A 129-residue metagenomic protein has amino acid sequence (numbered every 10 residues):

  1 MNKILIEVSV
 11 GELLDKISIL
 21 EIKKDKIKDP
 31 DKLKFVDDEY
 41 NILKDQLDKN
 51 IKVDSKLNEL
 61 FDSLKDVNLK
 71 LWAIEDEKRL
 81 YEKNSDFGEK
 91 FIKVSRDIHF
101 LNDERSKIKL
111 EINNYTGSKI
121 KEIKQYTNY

Functional and structural regions predicted by a protein language model:
M1-Y129: Extended, charge-rich alpha-helical interface modules
